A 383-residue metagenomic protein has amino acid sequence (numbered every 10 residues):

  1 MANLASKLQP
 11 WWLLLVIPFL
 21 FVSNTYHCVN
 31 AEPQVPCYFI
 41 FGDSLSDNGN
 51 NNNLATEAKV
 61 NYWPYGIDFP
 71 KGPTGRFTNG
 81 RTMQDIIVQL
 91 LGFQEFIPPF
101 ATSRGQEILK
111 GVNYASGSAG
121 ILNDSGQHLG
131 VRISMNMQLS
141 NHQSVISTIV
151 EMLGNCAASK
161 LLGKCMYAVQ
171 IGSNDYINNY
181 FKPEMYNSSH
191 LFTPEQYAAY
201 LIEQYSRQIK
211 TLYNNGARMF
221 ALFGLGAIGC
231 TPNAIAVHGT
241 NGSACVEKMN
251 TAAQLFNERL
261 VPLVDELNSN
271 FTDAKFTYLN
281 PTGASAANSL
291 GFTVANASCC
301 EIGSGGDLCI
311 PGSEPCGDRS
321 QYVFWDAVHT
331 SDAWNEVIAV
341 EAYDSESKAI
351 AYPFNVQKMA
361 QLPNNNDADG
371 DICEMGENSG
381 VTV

Functional and structural regions predicted by a protein language model:
M1-V35, S347-K348, Y352-V383: Terminal membrane/secretory targeting segments in land-plant proteins
H27-E32, T102-Q106, S147-L162, K210-N214 (+2 more regions): Surface-exposed acidic, glycine-flexible loop patches that form ligand/cofactor-binding and adhesion interfaces
C37-F41, L45-D47, Q84-D85, K110-S116 (+3 more regions): Structural recognition of the beta-strand scaffold that forms the well-ordered cores of secreted hydrolase catalytic
F39-I40, N50-T74: Peri-catalytic substrate-binding/gating loops that frame the active-site cleft of hydrolases
N51-L54, S125-L129, N179-P183, N233-A236 (+1 more regions): Short coil/turn segments at secondary-structure boundaries
A55, A227-E247, T251-Q254, P262 (+5 more regions): Mobile gating loops/cap/lid regions near enzyme active sites that modulate substrate access
W63-E203, R207: Conserved SGNH/GDSL esterase-like catalytic core that processes O-acyl groups on lipids and polysaccharides
I171-T282: Extracytoplasmic, non-cytosolic globular domains
